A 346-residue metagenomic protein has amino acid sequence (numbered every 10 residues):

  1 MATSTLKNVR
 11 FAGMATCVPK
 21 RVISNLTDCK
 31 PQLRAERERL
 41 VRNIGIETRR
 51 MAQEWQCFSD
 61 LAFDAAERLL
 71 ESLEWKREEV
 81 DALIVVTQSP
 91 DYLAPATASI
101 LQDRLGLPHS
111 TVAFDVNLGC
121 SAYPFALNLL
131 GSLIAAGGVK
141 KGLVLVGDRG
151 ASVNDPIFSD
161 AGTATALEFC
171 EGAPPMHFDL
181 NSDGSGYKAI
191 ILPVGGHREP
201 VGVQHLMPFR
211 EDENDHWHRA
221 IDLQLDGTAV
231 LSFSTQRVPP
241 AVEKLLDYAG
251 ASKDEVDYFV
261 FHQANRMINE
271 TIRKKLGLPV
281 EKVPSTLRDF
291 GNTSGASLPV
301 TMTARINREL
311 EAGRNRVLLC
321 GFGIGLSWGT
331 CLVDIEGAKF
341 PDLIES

Functional and structural regions predicted by a protein language model:
M1-W55, D155-S232, Q236, P240 (+1 more regions): Condensing-enzyme catalytic core mediating Claisen C-C bond formation in acyl metabolism
A12-A15, V86, N117, G142-D148 (+3 more regions): Short beta-strand segments
D28-A35, D60, S89-I100, A264-M267: A structural motif shared across PLP-dependent enzymes of the aminotransferase-like
I46-T48, E79-I84, D103-V116, A151 (+1 more regions): Glycine/charged-rich beta-loop-alpha catalytic/anionic-binding loops adjacent to active sites
S59, F63-A66, S89-P90, P108-S110 (+4 more regions): Claisen-condensing/thiolase-fold acyl-transfer catalytic domains that form or cleave C-C bonds in fatty acid
A65-D81, P240-D257, R305-L310: Phosphate/pyrophosphate-binding loops at sites that engage ATP/ADP/AMP, CoA/4′-phosphopantetheine, polyphosphate
A135-G162: Flexible, glycine-rich active-site loops centered on histidine and acidic residues that chelate a metal or position
